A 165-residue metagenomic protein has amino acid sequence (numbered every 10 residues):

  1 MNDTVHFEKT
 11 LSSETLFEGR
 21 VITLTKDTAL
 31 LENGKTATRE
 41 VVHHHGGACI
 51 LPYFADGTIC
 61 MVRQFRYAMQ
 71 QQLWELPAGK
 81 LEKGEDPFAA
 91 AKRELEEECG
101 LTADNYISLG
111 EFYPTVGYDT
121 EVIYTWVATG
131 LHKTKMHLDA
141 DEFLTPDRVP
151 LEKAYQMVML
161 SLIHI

Functional and structural regions predicted by a protein language model:
N2-E14: A short, amphipathic edge element
V5-F7, R39, A48-R93, L131: Conserved Nudix-box catalytic region and its N-terminal flanking loop in Nudix hydrolases and closely related
S12-C49, A55: Acidic, metal-coordinating catalytic segment for phosphate/diphosphate chemistry, firing primarily on the Nudix
T15-E18, Y67, F112-I123: Acidic pyrophosphate-coordinating catalytic loop
K26-N33, T115-K135, D147: Active-site-adjacent beta-strand/loop module that shapes the phosphate/pyrophosphate-binding cleft
M61, L76-S108, W126, A140 (+1 more regions): The catalytic Nudix box helix
A154-Y155: A generic structural signal for short hydrophobic patches within well-formed alpha-helices
I163-I165: Conserved small/polar residues in nucleotide/adenosyl-binding loops
